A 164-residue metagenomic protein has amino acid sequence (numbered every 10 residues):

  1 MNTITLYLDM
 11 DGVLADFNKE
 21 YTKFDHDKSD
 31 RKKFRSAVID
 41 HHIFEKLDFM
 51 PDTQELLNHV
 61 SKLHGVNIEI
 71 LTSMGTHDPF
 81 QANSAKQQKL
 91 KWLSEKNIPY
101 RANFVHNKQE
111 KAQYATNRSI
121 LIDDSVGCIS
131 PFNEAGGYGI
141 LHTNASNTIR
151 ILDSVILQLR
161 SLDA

Functional and structural regions predicted by a protein language model:
M1-E45, N144: Active-site neighborhood of HAD-like aspartate-dependent phosphohydrolases
D9, L71-S73, I122: Short hydrophobic segments within beta-strands
G12-A15, E20-Y21, S73-H77, K108-K111 (+2 more regions): Short, solvent-exposed loop/turn segments at secondary-structure junctions
S36-E45, I140-L141, A145-R160: A short, conserved beta-to-alpha structural element at the edge of catalytic cores that scaffolds binding
D48-F49, T53-K86, L93: Substrate-recognition element of Asp-dependent hydrolases with the DxDx(T/V) motif
S73-S119: Substrate-recognition "cap/lid" segment bordering the active-site pocket of phosphatases
N117-L152: Acidic, Mg2+-coordinating phosphoryl-transfer loop and its flanking beta/alpha structural elements, shared across
